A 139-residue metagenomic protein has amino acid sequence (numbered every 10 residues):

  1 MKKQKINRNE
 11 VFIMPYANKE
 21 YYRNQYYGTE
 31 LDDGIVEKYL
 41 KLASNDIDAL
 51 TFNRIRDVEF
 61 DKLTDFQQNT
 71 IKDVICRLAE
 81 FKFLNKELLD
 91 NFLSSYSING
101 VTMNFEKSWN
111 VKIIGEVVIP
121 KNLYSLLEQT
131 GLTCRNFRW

Functional and structural regions predicted by a protein language model:
K2-W139: Divalent metal-cofactor coordination and adjacent catalytic microenvironments
